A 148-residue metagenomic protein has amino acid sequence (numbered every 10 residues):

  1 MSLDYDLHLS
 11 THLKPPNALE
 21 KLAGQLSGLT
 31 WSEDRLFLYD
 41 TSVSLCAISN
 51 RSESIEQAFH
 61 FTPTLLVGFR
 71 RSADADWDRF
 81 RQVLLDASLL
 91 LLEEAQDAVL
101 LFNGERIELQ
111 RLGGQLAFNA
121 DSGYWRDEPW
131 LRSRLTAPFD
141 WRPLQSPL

Functional and structural regions predicted by a protein language model:
M1-F37, P143-L148: Short, extreme N-terminal segment that most often corresponds to the first beta-strand
D4, L90-L148: Acidic, proline/glycine-rich low-complexity IDRs
H8, G68-R70, L101: Residues in well-ordered beta-strands of folded domains
S10-K14, T41, S72-D74, E105: Generic structural motif
L22-L26, A87-E94: Conserved short hydrophobic interaction patches
G28-D78, E94, Q110-L112: Short, intrinsically disordered low-complexity segments
D78-S88: Well-ordered, non-membrane alpha-helical segments in soluble/globular domains
